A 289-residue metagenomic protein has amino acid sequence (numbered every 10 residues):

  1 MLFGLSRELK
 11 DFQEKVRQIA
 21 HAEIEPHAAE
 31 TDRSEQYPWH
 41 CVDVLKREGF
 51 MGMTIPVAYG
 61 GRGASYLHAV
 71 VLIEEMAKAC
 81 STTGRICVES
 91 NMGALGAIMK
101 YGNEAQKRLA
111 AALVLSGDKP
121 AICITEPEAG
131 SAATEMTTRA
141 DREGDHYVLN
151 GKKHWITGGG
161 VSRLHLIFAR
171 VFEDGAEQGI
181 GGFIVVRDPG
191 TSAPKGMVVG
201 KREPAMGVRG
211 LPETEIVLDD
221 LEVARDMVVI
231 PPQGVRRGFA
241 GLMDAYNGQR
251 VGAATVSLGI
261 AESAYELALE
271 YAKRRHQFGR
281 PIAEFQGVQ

Functional and structural regions predicted by a protein language model:
M1-V88, R108-L109: Amphipathic, small/basic residue-rich leader segments at the start of a protein or domain
L2-R7, F12, V198-Q289: Glycine-rich beta->alpha junctions and the first turn(s) of the following alpha-helix
G63-E75, L113, A132-M136, V217 (+1 more regions): Structural signature of FAD isoalloxazine-binding scaffolds in flavoprotein oxidoreductases
R85-A105, G130-A133: N-terminal glycine-rich flavin-associated loop
S116-T125: A short, Trp-centered hydrophobic/proline-enriched beta-strand micro-motif
I122, A129, H154-G159, V208 (+1 more regions): Glycine-rich phosphate/pyrophosphate-binding beta-alpha loops
T138-D141: A structural signal for short hydrophobic beta-strand segments in well-ordered beta-sheet cores
H146, N150-V198: A short core secondary-structure module
